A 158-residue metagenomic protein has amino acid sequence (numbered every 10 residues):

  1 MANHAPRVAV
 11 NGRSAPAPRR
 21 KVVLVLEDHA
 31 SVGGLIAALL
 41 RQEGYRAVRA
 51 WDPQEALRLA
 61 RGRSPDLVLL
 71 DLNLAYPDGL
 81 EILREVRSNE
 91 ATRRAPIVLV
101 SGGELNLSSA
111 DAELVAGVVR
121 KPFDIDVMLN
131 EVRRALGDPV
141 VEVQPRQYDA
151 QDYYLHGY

Functional and structural regions predicted by a protein language model:
M1-L24, D126-Y158: Non-catalytic signal-transmission and effector/linker regions of two-component phosphorelay proteins
E27: Conserved acidic carboxylate
G34-Q42: Charged docking surfaces used in two-component/phosphorelay signaling
G44-W51, L59: Short hydrophobic/Thr-rich beta-strand motif most characteristic of the beta2 strand and flanking loop of CheY-like
D52, D78-R84: Acidic catalytic/metal-coordinating carboxylates
D71: Active-site residues of response regulator receiver
A75: The feature encodes the CheY-like receiver
L80-E81, G102-R120, D126-N130, Y148 (+1 more regions): Alpha4 helix (beta4-alpha4-beta5 surface) of REC/receiver domains from two-component response regulators
